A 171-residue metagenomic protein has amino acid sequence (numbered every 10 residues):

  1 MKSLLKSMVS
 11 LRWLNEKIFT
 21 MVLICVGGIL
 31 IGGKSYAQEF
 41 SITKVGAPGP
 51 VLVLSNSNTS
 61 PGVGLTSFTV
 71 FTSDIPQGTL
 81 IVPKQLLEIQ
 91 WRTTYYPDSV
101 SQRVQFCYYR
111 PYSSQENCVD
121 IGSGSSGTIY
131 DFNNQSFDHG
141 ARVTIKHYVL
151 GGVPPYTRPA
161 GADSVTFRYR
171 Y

Functional and structural regions predicted by a protein language model:
K2-V22: Bacterial N-terminal signal peptides that target proteins for export
T20-M21, G28-L30: Generic alpha-helix initiation/capping and coil-helix boundary signal
G27-G28, C107: Zymogen propeptides/activation segments of proteases
G32-K34: N-terminal signal peptide c-region/cleavage motif recognized by signal peptidases
Y36-Y171: Disulfide-rich extracellular domains of secreted proteins
